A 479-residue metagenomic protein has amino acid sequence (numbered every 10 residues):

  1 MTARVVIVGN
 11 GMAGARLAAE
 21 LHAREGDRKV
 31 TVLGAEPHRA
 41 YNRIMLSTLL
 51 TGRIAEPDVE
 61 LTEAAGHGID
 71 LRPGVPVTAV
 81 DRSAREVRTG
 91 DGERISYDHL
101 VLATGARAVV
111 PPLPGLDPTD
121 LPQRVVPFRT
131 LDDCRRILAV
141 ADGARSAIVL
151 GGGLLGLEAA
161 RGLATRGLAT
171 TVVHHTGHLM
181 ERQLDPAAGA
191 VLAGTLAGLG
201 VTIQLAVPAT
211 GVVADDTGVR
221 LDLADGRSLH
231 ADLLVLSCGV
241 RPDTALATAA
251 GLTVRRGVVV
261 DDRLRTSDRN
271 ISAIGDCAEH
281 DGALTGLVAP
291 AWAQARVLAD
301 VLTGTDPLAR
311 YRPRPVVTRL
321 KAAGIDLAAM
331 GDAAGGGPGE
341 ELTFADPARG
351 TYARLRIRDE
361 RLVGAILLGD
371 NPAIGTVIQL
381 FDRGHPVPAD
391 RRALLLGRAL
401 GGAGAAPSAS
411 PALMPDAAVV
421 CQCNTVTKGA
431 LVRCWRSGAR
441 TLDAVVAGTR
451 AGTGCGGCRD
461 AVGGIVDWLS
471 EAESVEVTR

Functional and structural regions predicted by a protein language model:
M1-D70, A160-Q183: Beta1-alpha1 glycine-rich phosphate/pyrophosphate-binding loop at the start of Rossmann-like nucleotide-binding domains
M1-T2, V6, T62-I148, D222-A224 (+5 more regions): FAD-binding core/adjacent interface of flavoenzyme oxidoreductases
T2-R4, C277-G375, G402-T425, G429-A430 (+2 more regions): Mid-to-C-terminal Rossmann-like scaffold of FAD/NAD(P)H-dependent oxidoreductases
G9-M12, R129, L150-G153: Glycine-rich Rossmann-fold phosphate-binding loop(s) that bind the pyrophosphate of adenine dinucleotide cofactors
D27-T31, L71-T89, I95, T165-V260 (+1 more regions): A Rossmann-like FAD-binding core segment of flavoenzymes
D120-A144, A214-D222, R227-A293, V297 (+2 more regions): FAD-site-proximal beta/loop scaffold in flavoenzymes
N371-A389: A short, polar/charged loop-to-alpha-helix boundary motif
A417-L431, A447-V466: Local cysteine-cluster metal-coordination motifs and their immediate loop/turn environment, predominantly Fe-S cluster
